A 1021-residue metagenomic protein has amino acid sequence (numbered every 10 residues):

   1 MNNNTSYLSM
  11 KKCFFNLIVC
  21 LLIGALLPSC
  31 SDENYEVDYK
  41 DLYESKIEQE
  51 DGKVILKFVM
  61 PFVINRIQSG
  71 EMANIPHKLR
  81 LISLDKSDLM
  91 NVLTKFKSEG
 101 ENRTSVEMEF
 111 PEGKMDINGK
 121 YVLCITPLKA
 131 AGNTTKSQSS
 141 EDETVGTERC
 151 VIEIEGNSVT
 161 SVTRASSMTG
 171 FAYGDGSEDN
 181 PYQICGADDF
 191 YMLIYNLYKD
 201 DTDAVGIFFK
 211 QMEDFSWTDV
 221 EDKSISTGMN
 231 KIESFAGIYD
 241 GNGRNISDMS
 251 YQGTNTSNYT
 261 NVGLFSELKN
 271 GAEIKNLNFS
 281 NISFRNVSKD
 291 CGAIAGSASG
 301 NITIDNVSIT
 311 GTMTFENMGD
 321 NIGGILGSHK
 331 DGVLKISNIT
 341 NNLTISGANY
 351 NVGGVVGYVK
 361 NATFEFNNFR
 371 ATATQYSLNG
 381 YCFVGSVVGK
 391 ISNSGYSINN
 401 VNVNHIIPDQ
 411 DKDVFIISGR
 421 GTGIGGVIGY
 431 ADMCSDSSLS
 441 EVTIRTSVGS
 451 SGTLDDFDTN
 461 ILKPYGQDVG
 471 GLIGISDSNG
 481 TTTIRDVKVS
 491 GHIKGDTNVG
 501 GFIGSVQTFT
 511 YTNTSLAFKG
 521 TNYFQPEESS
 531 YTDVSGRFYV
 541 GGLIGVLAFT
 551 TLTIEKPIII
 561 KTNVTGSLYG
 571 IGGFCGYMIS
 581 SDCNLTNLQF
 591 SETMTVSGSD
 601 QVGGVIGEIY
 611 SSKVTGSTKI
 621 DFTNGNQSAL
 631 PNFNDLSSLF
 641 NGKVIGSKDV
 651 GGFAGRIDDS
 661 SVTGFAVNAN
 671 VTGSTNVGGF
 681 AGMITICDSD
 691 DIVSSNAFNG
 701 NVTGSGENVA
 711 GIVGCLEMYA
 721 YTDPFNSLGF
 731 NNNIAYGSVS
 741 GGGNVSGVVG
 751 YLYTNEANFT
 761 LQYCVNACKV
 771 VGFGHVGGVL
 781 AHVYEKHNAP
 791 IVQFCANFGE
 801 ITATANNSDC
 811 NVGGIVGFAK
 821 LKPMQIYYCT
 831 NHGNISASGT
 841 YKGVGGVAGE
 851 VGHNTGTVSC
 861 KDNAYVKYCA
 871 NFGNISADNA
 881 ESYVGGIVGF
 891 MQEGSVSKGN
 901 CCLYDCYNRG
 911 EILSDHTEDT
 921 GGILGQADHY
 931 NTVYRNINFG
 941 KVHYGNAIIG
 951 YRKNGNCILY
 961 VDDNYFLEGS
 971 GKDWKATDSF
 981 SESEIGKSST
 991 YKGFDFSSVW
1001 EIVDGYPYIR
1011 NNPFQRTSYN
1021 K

Functional and structural regions predicted by a protein language model:
M1-P28: Sec-dependent bacterial lipoprotein signal peptides
G24-F58, C150-V151, N157, S161-S167: Bacterial Sec-dependent N-terminal signal peptides
F58-G70: Short amphipathic, basic-aromatic surface patches that mediate peripheral association with negatively charged
D88-R103: Solvent-exposed serine/threonine-rich low-complexity stretches and specific carbohydrate-binding patches
E99-G100, K129-A165: Structured interaction patches on ligand/partner-binding surfaces of diverse proteins
T104-M108: Short strand-edge motifs at loop-to-beta-strand transitions and within beta-strands of extracellular beta-rich domains
E112-I117: Surface-exposed, short loops/turns at beta-strand junctions within beta-sandwich domains
M168-K1021: Predominantly extracellular beta-rich ligand-binding scaffolds that present long acidic/polar faces for carbohydrate
